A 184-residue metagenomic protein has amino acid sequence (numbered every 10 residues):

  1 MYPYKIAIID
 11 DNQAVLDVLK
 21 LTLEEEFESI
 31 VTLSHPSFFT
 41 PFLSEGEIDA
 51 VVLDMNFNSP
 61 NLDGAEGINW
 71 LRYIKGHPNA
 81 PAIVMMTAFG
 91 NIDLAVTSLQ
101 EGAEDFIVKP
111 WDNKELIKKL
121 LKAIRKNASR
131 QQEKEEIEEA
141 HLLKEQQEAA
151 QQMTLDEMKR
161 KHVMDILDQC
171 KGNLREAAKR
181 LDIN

Functional and structural regions predicted by a protein language model:
Q13-V31: Two-component/phosphorelay signaling modules centered on CheY-like receiver
T32-A50: Acidic, metal-coordinating helix/loop segments flanking the phosphotransfer/catalytic sites of two-component signaling
L62-N79: Short amphipathic alpha-helix used as the core "switch/output" element in two-component signaling
P110-L120: C-terminal output helix
L120-E136: The C-terminal output helix
E148-N184: Bacterial C-terminal helix-turn-helix
